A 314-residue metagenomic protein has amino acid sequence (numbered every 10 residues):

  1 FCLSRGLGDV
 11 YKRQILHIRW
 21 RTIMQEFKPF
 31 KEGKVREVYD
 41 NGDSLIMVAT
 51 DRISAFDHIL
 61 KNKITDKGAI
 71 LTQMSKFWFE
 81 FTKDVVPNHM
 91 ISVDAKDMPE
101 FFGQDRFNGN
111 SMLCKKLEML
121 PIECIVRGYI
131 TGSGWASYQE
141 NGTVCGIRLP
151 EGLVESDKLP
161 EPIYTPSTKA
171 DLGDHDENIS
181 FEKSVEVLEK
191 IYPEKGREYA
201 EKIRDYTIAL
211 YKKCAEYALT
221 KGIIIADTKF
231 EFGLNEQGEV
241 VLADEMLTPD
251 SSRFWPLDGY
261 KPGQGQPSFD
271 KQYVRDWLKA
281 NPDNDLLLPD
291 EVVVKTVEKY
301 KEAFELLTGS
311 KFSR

Functional and structural regions predicted by a protein language model:
F1-Q14: Single conserved hydrophobic/aromatic residue that forms the stacking wall/gate of nucleotide- or nucleobase-binding
M24-A170, N284-R314: Active-site loop/lid in soluble adenylation, ligation, and acyl-transfer enzymes
D84-H89, K213-I225, G238, T308-R314: Surface-exposed helix-capping loop/turn segments at secondary-structure junctions
V126, I225-M246: Conserved metal-phosphate-binding beta-hairpin within the catalytic cores of diverse ATP-dependent phosphoryl-transfer
E140-N141, R148-E198, L242, M246-L307: Anionic ligand-binding catalytic core segments
Y192-A226: A long amphipathic alpha-helix within ATP-dependent nucleotide-binding catalytic cores
